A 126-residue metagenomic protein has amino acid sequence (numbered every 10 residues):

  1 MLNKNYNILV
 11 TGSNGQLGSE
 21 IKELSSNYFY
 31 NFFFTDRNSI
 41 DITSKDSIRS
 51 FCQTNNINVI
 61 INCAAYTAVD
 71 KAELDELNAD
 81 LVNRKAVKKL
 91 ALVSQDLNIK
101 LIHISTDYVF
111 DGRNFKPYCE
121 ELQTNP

Functional and structural regions predicted by a protein language model:
L2-N27: N-terminal Rossmann NAD(P)H-binding glycine-rich loop of SDR-like oxidoreductase domains
T11, T35, I60-A64, L101-T106 (+1 more regions): SDR active-site strand-loop-helix element
G18, V69-D70, F110-G112: Glycine/Thr-rich phosphate-binding loops of Rossmann-like dinucleotide-binding domains
Y28, N55, D96-L97: Helix C-cap/helix->beta junction micro-motif
Y28-S50: Adenosine-cofactor binding site in Rossmann-like domains, unifying the SAM/SAH pocket of S-adenosylmethionine-dependent
K45-V82: NAD(P)H-binding glycine-rich loop region in Rossmannoid oxidoreductase-like domains and their noncatalytic homologs
L74, L81, K85-K89, D96 (+1 more regions): Catalytic helix-loop patch of NAD(P)-dependent Rossmann-fold dehydrogenases
